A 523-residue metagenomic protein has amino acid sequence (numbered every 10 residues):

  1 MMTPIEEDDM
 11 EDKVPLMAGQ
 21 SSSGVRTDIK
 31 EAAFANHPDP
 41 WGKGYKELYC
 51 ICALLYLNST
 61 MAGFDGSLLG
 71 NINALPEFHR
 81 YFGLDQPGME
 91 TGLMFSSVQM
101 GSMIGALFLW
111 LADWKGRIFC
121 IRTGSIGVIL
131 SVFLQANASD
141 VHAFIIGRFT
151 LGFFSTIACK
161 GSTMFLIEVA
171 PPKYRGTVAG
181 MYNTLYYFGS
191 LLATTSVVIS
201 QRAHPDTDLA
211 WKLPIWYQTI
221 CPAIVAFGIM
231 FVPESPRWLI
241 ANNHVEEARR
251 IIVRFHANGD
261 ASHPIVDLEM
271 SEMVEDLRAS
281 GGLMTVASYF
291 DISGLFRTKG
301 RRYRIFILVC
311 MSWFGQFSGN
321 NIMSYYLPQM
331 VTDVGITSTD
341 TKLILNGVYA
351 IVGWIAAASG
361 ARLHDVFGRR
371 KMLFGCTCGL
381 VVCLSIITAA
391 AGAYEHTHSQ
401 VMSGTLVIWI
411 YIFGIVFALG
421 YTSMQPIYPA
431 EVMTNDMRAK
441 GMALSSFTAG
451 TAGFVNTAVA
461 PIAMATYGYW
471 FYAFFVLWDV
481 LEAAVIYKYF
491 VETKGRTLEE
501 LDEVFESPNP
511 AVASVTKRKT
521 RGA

Functional and structural regions predicted by a protein language model:
M2-V253, G281-A523: Transmembrane-helix signature of 12-pass secondary carriers
N71, D267-M273: Short amphipathic alpha-helical segments embedded in low-complexity Lys/Glu-rich regions
F255-L268, G282: Short intracellular "coupling" helices and adjacent cytoplasmic loop segments at the cytosolic face of multi-pass
